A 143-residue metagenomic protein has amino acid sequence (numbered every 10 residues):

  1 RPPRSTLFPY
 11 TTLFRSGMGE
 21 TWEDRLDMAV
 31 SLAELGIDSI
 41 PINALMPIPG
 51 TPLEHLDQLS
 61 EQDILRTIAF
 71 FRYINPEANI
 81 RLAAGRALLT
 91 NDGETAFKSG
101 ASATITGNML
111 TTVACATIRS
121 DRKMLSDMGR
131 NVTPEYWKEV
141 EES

Functional and structural regions predicted by a protein language model:
P2, T6-L13: Short, small-residue-biased leader/transition segments that mark boundaries at the very start of proteins
Y10-T11, M18-E20, N79-L82: Conserved SAM/AdoMet-binding glycine-rich loop
F14-A29: Active-site glycine- and acidic-residue-rich loops that bind and position anionic ligands or nucleotide-like cofactors
A33-S143: Auxiliary Fe-S-binding modules of radical SAM enzymes
